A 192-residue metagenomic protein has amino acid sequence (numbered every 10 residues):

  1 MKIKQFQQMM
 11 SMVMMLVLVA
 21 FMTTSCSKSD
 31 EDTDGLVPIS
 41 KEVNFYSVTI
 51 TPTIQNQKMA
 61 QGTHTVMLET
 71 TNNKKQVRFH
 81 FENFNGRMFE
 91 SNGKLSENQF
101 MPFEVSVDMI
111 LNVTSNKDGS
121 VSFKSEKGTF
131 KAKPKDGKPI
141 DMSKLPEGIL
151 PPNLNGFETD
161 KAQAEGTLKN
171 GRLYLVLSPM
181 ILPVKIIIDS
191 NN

Functional and structural regions predicted by a protein language model:
K2-I3, A20-S47, L175-N192: Bacterial Sec-dependent N-terminal signal peptides
K2-V13: Bacterial N-terminal signal peptides that target proteins for export
S11-F21: Bacterial N-terminal signal peptides
V13, T24-S25, D34, I50-I54 (+2 more regions): N-terminal compositionally biased, intrinsically disordered segments and leader/signal-like regions
V37-H64: N-terminal segment immediately downstream of the Sec signal-peptide cleavage site in secreted/extracellular proteins
E42, T71-N73, T167-K169: Solvent-exposed loop and beta-edge segments used for protein-protein assembly and interaction
F45, M59-F157: Predominantly extracellular/secreted and cell-surface proteins with exposed, flexible low-complexity segments
E104-I110, N116, F157-N192: Edge beta-strand at a domain terminus
